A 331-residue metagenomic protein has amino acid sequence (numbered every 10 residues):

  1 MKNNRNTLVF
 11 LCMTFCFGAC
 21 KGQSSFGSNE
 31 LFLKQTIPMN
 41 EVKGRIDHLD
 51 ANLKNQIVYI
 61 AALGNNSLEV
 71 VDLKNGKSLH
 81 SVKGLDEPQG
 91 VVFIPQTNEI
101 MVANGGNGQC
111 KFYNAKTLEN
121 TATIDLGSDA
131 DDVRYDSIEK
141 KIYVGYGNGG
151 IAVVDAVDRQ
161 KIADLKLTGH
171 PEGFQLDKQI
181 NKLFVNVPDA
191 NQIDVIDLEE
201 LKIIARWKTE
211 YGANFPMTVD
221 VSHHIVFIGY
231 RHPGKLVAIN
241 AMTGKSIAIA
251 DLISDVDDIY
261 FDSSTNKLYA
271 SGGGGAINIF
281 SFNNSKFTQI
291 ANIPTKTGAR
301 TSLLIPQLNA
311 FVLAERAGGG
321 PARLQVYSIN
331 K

Functional and structural regions predicted by a protein language model:
M1-N29: Bacterial Sec-dependent N-terminal signal peptides
C20-K331: Predominantly soluble domains enriched in secretory-pathway, periplasmic, or organellar proteins
